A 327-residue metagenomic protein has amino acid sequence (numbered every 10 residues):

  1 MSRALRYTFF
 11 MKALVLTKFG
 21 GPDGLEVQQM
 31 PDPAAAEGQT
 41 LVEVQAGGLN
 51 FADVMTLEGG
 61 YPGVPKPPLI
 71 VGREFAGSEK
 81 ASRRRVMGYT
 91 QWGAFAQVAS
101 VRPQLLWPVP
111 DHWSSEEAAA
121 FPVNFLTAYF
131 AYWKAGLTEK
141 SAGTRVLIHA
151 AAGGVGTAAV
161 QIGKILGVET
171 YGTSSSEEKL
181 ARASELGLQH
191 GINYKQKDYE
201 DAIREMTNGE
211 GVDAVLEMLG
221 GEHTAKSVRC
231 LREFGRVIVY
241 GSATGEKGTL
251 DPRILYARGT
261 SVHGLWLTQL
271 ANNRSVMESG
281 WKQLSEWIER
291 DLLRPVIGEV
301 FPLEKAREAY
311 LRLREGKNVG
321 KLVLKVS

Functional and structural regions predicted by a protein language model:
T8, N273-S327: C-terminal hydrophobic helical "lid"/dimerization subdomain of Rossmann-like NAD(P)H-dependent oxidoreductases
P31-G48, T56-G93: Glycine-rich beta-strand-centered segment in the early N-terminal region that forms part of a ligand/cofactor-binding
M55, K66, V86-A150: NAD(P)H dinucleotide-binding glycine-rich loop of Rossmann-like/cofactor-binding domains, especially the beta1-alpha1
M87, V215-L216: N-terminal Rossmann-like NAD(P) cofactor-binding module of classical short-chain dehydrogenase/reductase
F125-Q196: Mid-domain Rossmann-like dinucleotide-binding core that forms the NAD(H)/NADP(H) cofactor-binding site
A150-A151, L219, S242: NAD(P)H cofactor-binding loop motif with strongest signal on the N-terminal glycine-rich segment
S174, E222-R290, K325-S327: Glycine-rich phosphate-binding loop and adjacent beta-alpha segment of Rossmann(oid) nucleotide-cofactor-binding
Y199-G209: Short amphipathic alpha-helix with an adjacent loop that forms part of the alpha/beta core around
